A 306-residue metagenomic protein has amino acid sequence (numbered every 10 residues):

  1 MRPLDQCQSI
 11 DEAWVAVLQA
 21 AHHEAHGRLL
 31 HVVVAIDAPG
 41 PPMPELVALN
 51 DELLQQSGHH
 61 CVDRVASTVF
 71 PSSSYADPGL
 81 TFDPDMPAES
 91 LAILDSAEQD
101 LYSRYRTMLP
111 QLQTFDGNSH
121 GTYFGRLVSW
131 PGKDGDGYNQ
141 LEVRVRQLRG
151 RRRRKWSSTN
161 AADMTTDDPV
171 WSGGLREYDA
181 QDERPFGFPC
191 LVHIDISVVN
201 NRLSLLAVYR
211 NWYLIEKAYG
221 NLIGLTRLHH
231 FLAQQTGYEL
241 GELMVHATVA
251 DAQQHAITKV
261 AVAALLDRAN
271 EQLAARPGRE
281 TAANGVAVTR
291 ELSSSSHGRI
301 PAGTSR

Functional and structural regions predicted by a protein language model:
M1-R306: Terminal, non-catalytic protein-protein interaction segments that mediate quaternary/complex assembly
